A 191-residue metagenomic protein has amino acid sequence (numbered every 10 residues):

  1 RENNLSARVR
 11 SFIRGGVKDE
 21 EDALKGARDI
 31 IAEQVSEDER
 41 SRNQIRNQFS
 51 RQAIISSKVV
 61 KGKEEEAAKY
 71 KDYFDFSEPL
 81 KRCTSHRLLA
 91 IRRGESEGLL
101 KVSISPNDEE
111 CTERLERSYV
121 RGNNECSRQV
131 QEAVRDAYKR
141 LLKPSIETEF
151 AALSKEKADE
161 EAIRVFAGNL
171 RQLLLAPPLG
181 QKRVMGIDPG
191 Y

Functional and structural regions predicted by a protein language model:
R1-L179, R183-M185, Y191: Duplex nucleic acid-engaging cores and interfaces of nucleic-acid transaction enzymes
